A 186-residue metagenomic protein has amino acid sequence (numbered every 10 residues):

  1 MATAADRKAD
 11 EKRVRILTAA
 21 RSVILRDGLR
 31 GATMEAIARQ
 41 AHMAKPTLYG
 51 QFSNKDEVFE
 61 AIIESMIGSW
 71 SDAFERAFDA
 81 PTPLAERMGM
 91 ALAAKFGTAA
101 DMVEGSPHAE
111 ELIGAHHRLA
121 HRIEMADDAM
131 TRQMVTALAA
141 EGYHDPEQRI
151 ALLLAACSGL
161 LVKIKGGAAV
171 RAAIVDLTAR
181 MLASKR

Functional and structural regions predicted by a protein language model:
M1-D27, G31-Q40, E57: Basic, helix-initiating cap at the start of DNA-binding domains
R15, E57, E86-A94, Q148-A155 (+1 more regions): Amphipathic alpha-helical interaction segments
R39, S53-N54, E64: Residue-level detection of the helix-turn-helix DNA-binding "recognition helix"
H42-F52: Short hydrophobic/aromatic patch on the recognition helix
F59-M66: Alpha-helical DNA-contacting segments of helix-turn-helix folds
A61, E75-D101, I150: Hydrophobic alpha-helical connector segments
G68-S71, M90, T98-D101, H116-Y143 (+1 more regions): Amphipathic alpha-helical packing segments from all-alpha helical-bundle domains
S106-E111, A120, E124, A139-M181: Hydrophobic/aromatic-rich alpha-helical bundle segments in the mid-to-C-terminal region
